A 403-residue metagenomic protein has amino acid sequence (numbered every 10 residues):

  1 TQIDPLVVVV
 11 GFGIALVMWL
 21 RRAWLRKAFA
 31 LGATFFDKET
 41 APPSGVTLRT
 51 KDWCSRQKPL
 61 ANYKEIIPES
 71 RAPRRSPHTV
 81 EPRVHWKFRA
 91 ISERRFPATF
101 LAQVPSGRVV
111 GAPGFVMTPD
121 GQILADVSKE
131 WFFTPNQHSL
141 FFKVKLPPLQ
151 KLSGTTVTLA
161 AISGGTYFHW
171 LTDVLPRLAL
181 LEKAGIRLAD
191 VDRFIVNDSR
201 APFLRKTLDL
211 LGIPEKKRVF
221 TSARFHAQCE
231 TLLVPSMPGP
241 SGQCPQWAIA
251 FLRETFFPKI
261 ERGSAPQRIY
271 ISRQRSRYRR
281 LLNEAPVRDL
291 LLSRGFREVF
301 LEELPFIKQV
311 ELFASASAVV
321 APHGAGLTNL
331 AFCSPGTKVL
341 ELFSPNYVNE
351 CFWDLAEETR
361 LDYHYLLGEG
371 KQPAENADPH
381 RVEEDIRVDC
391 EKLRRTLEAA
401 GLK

Functional and structural regions predicted by a protein language model:
T1-K403: The feature primarily captures lumenal catalytic ectodomains of type II secretory-pathway glycosyltransferases
